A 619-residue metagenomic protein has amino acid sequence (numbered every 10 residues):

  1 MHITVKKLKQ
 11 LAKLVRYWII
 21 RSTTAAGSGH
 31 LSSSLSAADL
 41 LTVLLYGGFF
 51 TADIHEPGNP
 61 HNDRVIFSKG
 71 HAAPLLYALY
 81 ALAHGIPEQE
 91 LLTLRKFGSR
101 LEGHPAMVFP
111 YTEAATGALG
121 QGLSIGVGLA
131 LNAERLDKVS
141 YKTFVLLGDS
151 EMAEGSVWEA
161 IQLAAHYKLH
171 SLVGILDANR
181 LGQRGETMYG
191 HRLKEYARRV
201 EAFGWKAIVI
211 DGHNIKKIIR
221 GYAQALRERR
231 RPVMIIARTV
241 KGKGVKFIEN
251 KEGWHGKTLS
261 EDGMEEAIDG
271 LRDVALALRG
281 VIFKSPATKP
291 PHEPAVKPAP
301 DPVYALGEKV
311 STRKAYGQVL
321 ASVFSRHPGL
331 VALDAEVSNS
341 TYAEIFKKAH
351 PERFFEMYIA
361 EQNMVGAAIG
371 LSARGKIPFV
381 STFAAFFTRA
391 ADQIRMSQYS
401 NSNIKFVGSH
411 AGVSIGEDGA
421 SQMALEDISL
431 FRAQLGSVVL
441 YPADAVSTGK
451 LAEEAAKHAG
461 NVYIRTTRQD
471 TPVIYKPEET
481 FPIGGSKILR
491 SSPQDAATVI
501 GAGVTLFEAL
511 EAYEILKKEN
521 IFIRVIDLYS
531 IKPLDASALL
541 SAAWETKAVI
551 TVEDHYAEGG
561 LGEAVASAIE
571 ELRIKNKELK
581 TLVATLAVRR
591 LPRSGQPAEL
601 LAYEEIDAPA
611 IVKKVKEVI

Functional and structural regions predicted by a protein language model:
M1-F144, L276, G280-R465, D470-T471 (+1 more regions): Thiamine diphosphate
V5, K9, K96-T112, L131 (+7 more regions): Thiamine diphosphate
F67-S68, G148, I210, A237 (+5 more regions): Small/polar loops that bind or transfer phosphate-bearing groups
H71, S150, A178-R180, E336 (+4 more regions): Residue-level signal for short, function-critical loop segments
P87, A153, A360-E361, F522 (+1 more regions): Helix N-cap / loop-to-helix initiation motif
G148-S150, Y358, D527: Conserved acidic functional residues
D149, I235, I377: A short helix-loop-beta submotif of the ANL/AMP-binding
S150-V157, N214-I219, F386, P442-T448 (+1 more regions): Active-site glycine- and acidic-residue-rich loops that bind and position anionic ligands or nucleotide-like cofactors
